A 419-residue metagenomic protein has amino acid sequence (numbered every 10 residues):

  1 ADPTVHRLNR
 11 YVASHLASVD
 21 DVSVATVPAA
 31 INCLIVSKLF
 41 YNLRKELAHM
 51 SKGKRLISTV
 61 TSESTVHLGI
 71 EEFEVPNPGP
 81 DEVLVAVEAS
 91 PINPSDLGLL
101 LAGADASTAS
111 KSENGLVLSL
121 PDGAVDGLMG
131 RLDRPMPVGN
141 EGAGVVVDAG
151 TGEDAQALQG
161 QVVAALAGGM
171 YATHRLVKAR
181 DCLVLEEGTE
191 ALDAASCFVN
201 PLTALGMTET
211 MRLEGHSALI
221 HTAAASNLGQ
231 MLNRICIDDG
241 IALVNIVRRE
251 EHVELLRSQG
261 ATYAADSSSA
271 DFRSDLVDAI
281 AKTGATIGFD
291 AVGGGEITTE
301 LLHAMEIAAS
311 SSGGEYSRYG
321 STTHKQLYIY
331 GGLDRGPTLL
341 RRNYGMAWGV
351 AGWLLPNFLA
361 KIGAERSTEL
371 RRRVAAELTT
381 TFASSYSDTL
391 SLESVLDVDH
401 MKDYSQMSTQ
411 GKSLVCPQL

Functional and structural regions predicted by a protein language model:
A1-V19: 4′-phosphopantetheine-dependent carrier domains
T26-P28, G127-L132, M136-A167: A glycine-/small-residue-rich N-terminal strand-loop-strand element that serves as the cofactor-binding glycine loop
I31-V138, S394-L396, L414-L419: Short N-terminal strand-loop motif that marks the start of NAD(P)H/FAD-dependent oxidoreductase cofactor-binding domains
S51, L302, A308-G313, P356-L419: C-terminal hydrophobic helical "lid"/dimerization subdomain of Rossmann-like NAD(P)H-dependent oxidoreductases
R55, F73, D81-I92, G144-A149 (+2 more regions): A structural motif
C197-A270: Mid-domain Rossmann-like dinucleotide-binding core that forms the NAD(H)/NADP(H) cofactor-binding site
D238-Y316: Adenosine-nucleotide cofactor-binding segment
Y319-A383: Rossmann-fold dehydrogenase core element
